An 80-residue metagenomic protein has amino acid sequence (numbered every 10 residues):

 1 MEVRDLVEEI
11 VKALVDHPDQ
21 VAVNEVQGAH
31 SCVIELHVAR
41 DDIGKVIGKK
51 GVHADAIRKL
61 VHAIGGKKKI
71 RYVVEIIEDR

Functional and structural regions predicted by a protein language model:
M1-K45, D55-R80: RNA-contacting regions in translation and RNA-metabolism proteins, encompassing KH/S1 modules where present
I47-G51: Glycine-centered tight-turn and secondary-structure capping sites
